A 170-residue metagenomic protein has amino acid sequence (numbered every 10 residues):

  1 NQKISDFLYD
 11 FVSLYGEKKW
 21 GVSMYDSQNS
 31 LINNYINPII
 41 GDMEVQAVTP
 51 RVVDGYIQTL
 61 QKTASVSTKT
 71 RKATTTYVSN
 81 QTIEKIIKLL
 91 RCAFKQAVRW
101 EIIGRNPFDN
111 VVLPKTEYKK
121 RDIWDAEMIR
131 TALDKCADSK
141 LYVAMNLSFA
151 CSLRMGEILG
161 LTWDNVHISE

Functional and structural regions predicted by a protein language model:
N1-D54: N-terminal DNA-binding module of tyrosine recombinases/phage integrases
F7, L31, V52, K85-L89 (+2 more regions): Charged catalytic carboxylate motif
D10, L31, T59-K62, K135-D138 (+1 more regions): Residues within well-ordered alpha-helical secondary structure of globular protein domains
F11-Y15, Y35, I39, M43 (+3 more regions): A short secondary-structure junction motif
S27, G55, K85, C92 (+1 more regions): DNA-binding alpha-helical recognition surfaces that contact promoter or target DNA
L31-Y35, T59, T82-R99, R154: Alpha-helical scaffold segments in carbohydrate-active enzymes
Q46-Q61, D109-P114: Short, conserved phosphate-binding/catalytic loop or strand-edge motifs used in phosphoryl-/nucleotidyl-transfer
V66-N80, E84-I86, R99, I103-L161 (+1 more regions): Basic, Lys/Arg- and aromatic-enriched nucleic-acid-binding interface segment
